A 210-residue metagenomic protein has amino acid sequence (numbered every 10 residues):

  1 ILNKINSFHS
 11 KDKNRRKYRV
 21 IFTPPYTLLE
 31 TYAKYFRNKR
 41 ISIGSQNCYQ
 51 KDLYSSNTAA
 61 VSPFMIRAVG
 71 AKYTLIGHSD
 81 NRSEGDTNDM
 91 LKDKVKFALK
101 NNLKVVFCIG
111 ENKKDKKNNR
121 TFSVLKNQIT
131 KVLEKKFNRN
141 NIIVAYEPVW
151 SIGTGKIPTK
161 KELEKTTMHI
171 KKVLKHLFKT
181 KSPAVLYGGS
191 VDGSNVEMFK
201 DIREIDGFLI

Functional and structural regions predicted by a protein language model:
I1-A145, V149-I210: Active-site loop-to-helix "anion-binding N-cap" substructures in soluble metabolic enzymes
